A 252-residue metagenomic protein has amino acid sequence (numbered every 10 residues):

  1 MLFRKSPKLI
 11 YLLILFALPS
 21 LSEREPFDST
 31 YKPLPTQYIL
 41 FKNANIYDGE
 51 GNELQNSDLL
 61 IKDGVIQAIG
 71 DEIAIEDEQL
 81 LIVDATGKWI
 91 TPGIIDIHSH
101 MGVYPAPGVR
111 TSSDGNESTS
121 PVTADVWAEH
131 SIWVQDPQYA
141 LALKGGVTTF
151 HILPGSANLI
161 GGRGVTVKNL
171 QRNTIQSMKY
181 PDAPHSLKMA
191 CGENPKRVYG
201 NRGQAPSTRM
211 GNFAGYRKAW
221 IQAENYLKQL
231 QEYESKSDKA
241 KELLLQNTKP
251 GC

Functional and structural regions predicted by a protein language model:
M1-I10: Bacterial N-terminal signal peptides that target proteins for export
L12-L21: Hydrophobic h-region of N-terminal signal peptides that target proteins for export in Gram-negative bacteria
R24-P26, Y31-P33, Q37, I46 (+1 more regions): Histidine-rich, glycine-flanked metal-binding segment
P35, N116-S120, E129-D136, P206-M210: Soluble non-cytosolic domains of exported or imported proteins
Q37-F41, I75-E129, K144: Replace "His-x-His-based motif
N52, D71, I94, Y104-V109 (+1 more regions): Short, solvent-exposed loop/turn and secondary-structure capping segments
M101-Y104, V134, A157-G161: Active-site environment of divalent metal-dependent phosphoester hydrolases
Q138, L143-C252: Polyanionic/metal-chelating signatures
